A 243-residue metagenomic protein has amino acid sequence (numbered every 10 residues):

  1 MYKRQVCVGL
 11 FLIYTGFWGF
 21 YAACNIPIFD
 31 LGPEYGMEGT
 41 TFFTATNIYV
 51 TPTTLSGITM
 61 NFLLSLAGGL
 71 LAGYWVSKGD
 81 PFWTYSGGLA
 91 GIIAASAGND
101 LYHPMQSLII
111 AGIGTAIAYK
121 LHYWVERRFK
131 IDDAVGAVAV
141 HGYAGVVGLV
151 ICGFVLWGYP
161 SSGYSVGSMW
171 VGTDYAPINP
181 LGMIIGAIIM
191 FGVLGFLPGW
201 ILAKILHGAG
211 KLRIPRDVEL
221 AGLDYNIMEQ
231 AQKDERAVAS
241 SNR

Functional and structural regions predicted by a protein language model:
K3-R243: Glycine- and aromatic-enriched membrane alpha-helices
